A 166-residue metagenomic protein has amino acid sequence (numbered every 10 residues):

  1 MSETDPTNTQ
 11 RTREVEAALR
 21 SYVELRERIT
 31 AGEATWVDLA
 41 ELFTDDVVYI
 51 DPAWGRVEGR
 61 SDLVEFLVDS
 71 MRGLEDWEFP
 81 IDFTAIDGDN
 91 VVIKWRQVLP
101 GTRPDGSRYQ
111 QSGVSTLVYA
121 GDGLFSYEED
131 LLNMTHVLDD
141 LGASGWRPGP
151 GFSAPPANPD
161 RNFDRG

Functional and structural regions predicted by a protein language model:
S2-E14, V68-G166: A beta-strand edge to alpha-helix "cap/lid" segment located at domain peripheries
D5-D45: Short acidic-aromatic low-complexity motifs
T7, E24, V48, P52 (+1 more regions): Residue-level detector of alpha-helix boundaries and kinks
L19-R26, F43, L63, L67 (+2 more regions): Hydrophobic alpha-helical core bundles mediating ligand binding, dimerization, or RNAP-core interactions
Y22, V47, L124-S126: Residue-level recognition of hydrophobic positions within alpha-helical transmembrane segments
T35-G88: A solvent-exposed, acidic/Ser-Thr-rich amphipathic alpha-helical stretch
